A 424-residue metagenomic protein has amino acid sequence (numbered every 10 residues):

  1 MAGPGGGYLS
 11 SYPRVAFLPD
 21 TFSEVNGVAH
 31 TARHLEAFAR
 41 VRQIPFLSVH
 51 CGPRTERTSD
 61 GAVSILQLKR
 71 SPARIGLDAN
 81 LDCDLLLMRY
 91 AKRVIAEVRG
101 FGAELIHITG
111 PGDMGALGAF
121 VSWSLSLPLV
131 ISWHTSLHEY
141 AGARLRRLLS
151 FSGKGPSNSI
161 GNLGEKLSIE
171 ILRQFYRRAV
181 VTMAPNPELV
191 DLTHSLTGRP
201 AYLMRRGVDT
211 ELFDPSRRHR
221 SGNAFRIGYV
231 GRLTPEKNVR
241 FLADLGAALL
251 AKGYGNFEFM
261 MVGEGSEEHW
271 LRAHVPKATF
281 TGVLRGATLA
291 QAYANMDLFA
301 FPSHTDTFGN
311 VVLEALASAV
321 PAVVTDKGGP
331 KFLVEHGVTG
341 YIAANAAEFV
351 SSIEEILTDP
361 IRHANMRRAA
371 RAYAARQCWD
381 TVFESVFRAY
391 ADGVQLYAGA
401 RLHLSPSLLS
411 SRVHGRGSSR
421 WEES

Functional and structural regions predicted by a protein language model:
M1-K69, L409-S411, G415-S424: N-terminal subdomain of nucleotide-sugar transferases
Y176, V283-L284, Q291-M296, V386: Short alpha-helical donor nucleotide-sugar binding micro-motif in glycosyltransferases
M183, H219-A247, M260: Conserved donor-binding/catalytic core segment of Leloir-type glycosyltransferases
E188, G207: Carbohydrate-associated surface elements
E268-A287: Nucleotide-activated donor-binding/catalytic signature segment of Leloir-type glycosyltransferases, i.e., the conserved
H304: Aromatic "clamp/platform" in nucleotide-sugar-dependent glycosyltransferases that forms part of the donor/acceptor
P321-V324: Short hydrophobic beta-strand element within catalytic cores of glycosyltransferases and related nucleotide-activated
H336-A347, E355-I361: Conserved acidic donor-binding segment of nucleotide-sugar-dependent glycosyltransferases
